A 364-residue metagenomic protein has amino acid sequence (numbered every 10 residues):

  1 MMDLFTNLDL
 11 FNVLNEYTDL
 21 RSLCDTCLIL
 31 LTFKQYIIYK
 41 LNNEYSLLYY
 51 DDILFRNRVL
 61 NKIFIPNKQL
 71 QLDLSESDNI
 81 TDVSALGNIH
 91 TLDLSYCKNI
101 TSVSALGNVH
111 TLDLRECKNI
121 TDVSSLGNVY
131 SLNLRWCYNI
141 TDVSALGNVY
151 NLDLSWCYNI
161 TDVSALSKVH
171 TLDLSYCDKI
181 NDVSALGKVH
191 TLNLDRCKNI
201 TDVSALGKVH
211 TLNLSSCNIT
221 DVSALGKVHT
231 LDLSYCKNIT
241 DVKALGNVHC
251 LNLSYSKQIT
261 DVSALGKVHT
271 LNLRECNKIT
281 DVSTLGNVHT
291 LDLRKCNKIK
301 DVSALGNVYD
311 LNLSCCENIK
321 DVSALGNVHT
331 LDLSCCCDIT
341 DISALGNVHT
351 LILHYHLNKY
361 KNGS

Functional and structural regions predicted by a protein language model:
M1-I29: N-terminal Skp1-binding subsegment of the F-box domain
K34-L94: LRR N-terminal entry segment and analogous cap-like coil->beta motifs
Y49, L70-N79, D93-N99, D113-N119 (+12 more regions): Concave beta-strand-loop units of leucine-rich repeat
R58-I65, I80-A85, I100-A105, I120-S125 (+12 more regions): Short, T/G/N/S-enriched strand-turn elements that build extracellular solenoid repeat scaffolds
G87, S95, G107, R115 (+22 more regions): Small-residue-biased low-complexity repeat regions
